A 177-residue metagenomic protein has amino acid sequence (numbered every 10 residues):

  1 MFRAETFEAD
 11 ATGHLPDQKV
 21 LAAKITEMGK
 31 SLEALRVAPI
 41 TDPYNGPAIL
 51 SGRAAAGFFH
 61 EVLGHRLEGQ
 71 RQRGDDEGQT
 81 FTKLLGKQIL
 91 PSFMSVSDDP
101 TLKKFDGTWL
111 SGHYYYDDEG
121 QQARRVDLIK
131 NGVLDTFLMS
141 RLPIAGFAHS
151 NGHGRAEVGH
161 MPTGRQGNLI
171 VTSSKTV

Functional and structural regions predicted by a protein language model:
M1-G69, T136: Internal alpha/beta scaffold segment
F7, D75, Q79, F105-S111: Generic signal for short, ordered secondary-structure residues within or immediately flanking folded domains
F58-D76, A156-P162, I170-V171: Short N-terminal helix-initiation segments at or just after the protein's N-terminus
E68-F93: Amphipathic alpha-helical
L84-V177: Dual-mode signal for accessory low-complexity, basic/Gly-rich regions
